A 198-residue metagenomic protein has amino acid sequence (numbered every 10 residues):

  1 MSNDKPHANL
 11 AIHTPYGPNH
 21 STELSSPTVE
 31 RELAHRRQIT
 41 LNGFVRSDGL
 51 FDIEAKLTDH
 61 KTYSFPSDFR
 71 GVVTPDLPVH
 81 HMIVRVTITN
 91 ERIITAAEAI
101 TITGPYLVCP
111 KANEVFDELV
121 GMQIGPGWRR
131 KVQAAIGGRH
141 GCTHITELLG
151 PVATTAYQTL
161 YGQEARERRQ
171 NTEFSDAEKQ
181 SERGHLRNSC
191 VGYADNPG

Functional and structural regions predicted by a protein language model:
S2-S25, V29-T40, F44-R46: N-terminal, Lys/Arg-enriched amphipathic/low-complexity engagement segments that precede the first folded domain
N3-N9, H13, G43-V45, L57-G198: Active-site- and interface-proximal helix/loop "cap" or "latch" segments in soluble metabolic and energy-transducing
R36, D48-L50, V79-H81: A general secondary-structure signal for short beta-strands and their flanking turns/coil in non-transmembrane regions
G49-L57: A short hydrophobic beta-strand element
